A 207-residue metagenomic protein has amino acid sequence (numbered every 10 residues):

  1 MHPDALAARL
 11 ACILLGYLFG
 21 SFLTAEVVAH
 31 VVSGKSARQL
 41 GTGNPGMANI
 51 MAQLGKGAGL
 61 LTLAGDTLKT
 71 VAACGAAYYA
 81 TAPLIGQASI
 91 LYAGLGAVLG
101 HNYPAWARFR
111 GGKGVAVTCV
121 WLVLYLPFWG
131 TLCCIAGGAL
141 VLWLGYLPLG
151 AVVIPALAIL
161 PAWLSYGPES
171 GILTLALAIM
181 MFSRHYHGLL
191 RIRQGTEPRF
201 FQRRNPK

Functional and structural regions predicted by a protein language model:
M1-I13, A72-Y92, V123-W129, A162-L173: Helix-coil boundary and interhelical linker segments in multi-pass alpha-helical membrane proteins
A7-S33: N-terminal signal-anchor transmembrane alpha helix
G16-F22, G96-H101, G138-V141, L177-R184: Alpha-helical transmembrane segments of multi-pass membrane proteins
V27-G59, G111, Y186-K207: Cytosolic, membrane-interface loops and tails of multi-pass inner-membrane proteins
K35-M47, W106-C119, Y146-I154: Short, non-helical or kinked segments that cap or interrupt transmembrane helices
M51-G55, A77-T81, G96, G100 (+2 more regions): Interfacial segments of multi-pass membrane proteins
A52-Y78: Multi-pass membrane catalytic core of lipid/isoprenoid biosynthesis enzymes
T131, L147-P155, S165-M180: Loop-to-transmembrane alpha-helix initiation sites
